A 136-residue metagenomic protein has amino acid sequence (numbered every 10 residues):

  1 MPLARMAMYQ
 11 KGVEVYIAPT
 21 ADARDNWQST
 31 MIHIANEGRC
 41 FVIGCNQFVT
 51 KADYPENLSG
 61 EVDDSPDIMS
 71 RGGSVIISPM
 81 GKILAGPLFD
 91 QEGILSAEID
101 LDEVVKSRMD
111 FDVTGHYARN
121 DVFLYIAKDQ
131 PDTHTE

Functional and structural regions predicted by a protein language model:
M1-E98: CN hydrolase (nitrilase-like) catalytic-core segments centered on the catalytic cysteine and neighboring Lys/Glu
Q10, V104-E136: Cysteine/selenocysteine-centered motifs that mediate thiol-based redox chemistry or coordinate metal-sulfur cofactors
D100-D102: C-terminal accessory segments of extracellular proteins
